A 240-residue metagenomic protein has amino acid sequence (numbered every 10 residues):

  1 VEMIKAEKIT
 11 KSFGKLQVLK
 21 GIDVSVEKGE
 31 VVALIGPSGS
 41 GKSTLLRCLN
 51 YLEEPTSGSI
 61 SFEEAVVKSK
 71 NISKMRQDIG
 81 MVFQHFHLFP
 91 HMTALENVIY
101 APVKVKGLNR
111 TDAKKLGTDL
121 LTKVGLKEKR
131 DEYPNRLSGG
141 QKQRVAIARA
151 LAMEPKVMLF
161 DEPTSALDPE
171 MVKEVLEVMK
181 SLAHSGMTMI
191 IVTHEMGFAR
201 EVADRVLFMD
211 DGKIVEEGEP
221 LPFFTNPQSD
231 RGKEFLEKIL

Functional and structural regions predicted by a protein language model:
E2-P220: ABC family nucleotide-binding domain
D210, V215-E217, L221-L240: C-terminal boundary and immediately downstream tail of ABC-type ATPase nucleotide-binding domains
